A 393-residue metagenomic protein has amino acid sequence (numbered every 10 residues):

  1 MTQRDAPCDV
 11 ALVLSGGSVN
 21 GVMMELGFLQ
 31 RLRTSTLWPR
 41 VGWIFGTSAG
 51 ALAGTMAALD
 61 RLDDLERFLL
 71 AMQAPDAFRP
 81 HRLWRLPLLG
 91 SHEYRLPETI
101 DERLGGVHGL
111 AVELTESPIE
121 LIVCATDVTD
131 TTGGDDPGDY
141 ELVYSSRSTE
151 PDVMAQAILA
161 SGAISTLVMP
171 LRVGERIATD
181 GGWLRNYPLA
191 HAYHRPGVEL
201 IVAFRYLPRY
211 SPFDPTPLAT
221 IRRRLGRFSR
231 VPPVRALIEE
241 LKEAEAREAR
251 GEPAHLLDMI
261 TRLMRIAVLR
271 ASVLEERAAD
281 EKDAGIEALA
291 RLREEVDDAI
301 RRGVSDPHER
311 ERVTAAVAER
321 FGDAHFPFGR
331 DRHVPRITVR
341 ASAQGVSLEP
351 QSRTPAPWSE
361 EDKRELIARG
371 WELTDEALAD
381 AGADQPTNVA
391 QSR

Functional and structural regions predicted by a protein language model:
M1-R4, S35-W38, H108-T115: Surface-exposed acidic, glycine-flexible loop patches that form ligand/cofactor-binding and adhesion interfaces
M1-V10, A125-T129, G133: Small-residue-rich anion-binding loops in enzyme active sites
T2, V22-M24, A163-I164, L171: Acidic-glycine-rich active-site phosphate/pyrophosphate-binding loop
D5-L104, P137-R147, P151-L159, R209 (+5 more regions): Patatin-like phospholipase
M24, R61, L65, L96 (+6 more regions): General structural feature for long, well-ordered alpha-helical segments within catalytic domains of soluble enzymes
R85-F213, G322-S342, W358-E361, E365-A383: Active-site-adjacent alpha/beta core region of enzyme catalytic domains
P217-E281, A288-L289: Acidic, Ser/Thr-rich peripheral helices and adjacent loops at domain boundaries
R270-R393: C-terminal helical/tail subdomains of lipid-metabolizing enzymes
